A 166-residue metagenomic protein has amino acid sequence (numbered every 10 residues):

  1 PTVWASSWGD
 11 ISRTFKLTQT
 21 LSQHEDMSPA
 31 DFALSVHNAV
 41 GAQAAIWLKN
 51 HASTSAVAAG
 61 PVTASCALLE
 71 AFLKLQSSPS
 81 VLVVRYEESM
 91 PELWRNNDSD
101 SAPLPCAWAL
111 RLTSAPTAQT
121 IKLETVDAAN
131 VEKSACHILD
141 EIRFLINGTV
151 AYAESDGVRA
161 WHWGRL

Functional and structural regions predicted by a protein language model:
P1-D31, S35-A56, C66, L73 (+2 more regions): Conserved "HGTGT" condensation-loop signature of ketosynthase/thiolase-family condensing enzymes that catalyze
V57-P61: Short beta->alpha junction loops
